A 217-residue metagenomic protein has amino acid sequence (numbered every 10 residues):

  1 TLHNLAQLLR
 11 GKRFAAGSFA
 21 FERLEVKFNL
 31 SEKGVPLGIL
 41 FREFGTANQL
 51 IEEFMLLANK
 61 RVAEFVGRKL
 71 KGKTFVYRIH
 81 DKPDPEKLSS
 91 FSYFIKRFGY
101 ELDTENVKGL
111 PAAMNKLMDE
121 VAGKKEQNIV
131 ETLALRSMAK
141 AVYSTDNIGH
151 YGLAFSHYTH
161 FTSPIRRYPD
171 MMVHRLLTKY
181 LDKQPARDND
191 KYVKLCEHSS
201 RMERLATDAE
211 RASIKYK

Functional and structural regions predicted by a protein language model:
T1-K217: Electropositive polyanion-binding surfaces
